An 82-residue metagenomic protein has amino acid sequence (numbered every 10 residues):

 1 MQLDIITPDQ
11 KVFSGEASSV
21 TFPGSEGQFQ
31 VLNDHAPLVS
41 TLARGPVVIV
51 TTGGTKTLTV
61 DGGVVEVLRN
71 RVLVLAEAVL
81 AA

Functional and structural regions predicted by a protein language model:
Q2-A82: Compact, glycine-rich, soluble single-domain proteins
